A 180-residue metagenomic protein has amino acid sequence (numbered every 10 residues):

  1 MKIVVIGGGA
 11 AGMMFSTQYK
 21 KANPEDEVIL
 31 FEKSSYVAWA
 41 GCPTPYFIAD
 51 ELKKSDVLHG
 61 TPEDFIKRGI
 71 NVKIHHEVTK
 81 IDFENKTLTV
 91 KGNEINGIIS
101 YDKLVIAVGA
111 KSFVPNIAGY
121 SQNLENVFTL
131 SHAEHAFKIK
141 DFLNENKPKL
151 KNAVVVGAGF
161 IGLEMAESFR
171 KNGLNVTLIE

Functional and structural regions predicted by a protein language model:
M1-N71, S168-E180: Beta1-alpha1 glycine-rich phosphate/pyrophosphate-binding loop at the start of Rossmann-like nucleotide-binding domains
M1-V4, T61-V154, T177: FAD-binding core/adjacent interface of flavoenzyme oxidoreductases
G7-A10, S131-H132, G157-G159: Glycine-rich Rossmann-fold phosphate-binding loop(s) that bind the pyrophosphate of adenine dinucleotide cofactors
M13-M14, F160-E164: Glycine-rich nucleophile elbow surrounding the catalytic serine of serine-hydrolase chemistry
T17-N23, V37-A38, K91-I98, A153-G159: Short, mixed-charge, low-aromatic patches
K33, G109-A110, A158: Flexible loop residues that form catalytic and substrate-binding hotspots at small-molecule/glycan-binding clefts
D82, E164, E180: Conserved acidic functional residues
